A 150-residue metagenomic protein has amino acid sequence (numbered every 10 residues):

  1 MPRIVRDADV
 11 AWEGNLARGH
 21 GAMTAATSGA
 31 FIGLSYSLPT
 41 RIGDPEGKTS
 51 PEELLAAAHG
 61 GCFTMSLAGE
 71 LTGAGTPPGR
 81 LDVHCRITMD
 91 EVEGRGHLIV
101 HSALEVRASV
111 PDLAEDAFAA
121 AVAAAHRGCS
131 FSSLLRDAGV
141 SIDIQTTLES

Functional and structural regions predicted by a protein language model:
M1-A57, T64-S150: Extended beta-strand/beta-hairpin segments
